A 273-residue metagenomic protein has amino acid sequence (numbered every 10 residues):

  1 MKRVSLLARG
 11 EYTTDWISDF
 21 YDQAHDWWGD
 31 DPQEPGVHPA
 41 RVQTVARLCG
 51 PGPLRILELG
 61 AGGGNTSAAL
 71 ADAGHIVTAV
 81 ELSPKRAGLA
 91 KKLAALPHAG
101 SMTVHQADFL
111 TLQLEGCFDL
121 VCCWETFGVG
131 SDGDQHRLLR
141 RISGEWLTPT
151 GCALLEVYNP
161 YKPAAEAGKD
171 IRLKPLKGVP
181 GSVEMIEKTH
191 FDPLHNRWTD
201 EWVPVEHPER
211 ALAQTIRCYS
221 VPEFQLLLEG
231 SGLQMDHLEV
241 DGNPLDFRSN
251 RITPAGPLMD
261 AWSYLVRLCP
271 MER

Functional and structural regions predicted by a protein language model:
M1-G52: Conserved class I S-adenosyl-L-methionine
G60-G64: Class I SAM-dependent methyltransferase "Motif I" SAM/SAH-binding loop
N65-T111: Class I SAM-dependent methyltransferase SAM/SAH-binding core
C122: A conserved beta-strand element that flanks and buttresses the S-adenosyl-L-methionine
E125-T126: Short catalytic micro-motifs in class I SAM-dependent methyltransferases
H136-P149: A short glycine-rich, Lys/Arg-flanked "PGG" loop and its adjoining helix->strand segment in the class I
L154-L226: SAM-dependent methyltransferase
V221-R273: C-terminal lobe and adjacent flexible extensions of AdoMet/dcAdoMet transferase-like proteins
